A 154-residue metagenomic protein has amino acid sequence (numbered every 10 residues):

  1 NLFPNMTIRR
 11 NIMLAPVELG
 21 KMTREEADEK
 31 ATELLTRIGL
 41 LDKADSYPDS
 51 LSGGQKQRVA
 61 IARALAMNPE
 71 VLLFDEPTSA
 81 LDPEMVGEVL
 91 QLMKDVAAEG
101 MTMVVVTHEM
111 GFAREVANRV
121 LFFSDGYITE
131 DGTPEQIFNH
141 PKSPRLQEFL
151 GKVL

Functional and structural regions predicted by a protein language model:
N1-P134: ABC family nucleotide-binding domain
S124, E135-L154: C-terminal boundary and immediately downstream tail of ABC-type ATPase nucleotide-binding domains
